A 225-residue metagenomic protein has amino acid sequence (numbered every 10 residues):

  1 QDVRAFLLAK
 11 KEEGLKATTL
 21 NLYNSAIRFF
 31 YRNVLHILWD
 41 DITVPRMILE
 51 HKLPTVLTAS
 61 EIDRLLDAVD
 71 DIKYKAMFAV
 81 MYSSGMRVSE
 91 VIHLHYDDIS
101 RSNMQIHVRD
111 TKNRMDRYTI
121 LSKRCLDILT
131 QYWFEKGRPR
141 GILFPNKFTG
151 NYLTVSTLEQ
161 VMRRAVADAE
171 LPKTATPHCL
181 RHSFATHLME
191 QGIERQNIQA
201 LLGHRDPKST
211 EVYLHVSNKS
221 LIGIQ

Functional and structural regions predicted by a protein language model:
Q1-Q225: Conserved catalytic core of the tyrosine transesterase superfamily
